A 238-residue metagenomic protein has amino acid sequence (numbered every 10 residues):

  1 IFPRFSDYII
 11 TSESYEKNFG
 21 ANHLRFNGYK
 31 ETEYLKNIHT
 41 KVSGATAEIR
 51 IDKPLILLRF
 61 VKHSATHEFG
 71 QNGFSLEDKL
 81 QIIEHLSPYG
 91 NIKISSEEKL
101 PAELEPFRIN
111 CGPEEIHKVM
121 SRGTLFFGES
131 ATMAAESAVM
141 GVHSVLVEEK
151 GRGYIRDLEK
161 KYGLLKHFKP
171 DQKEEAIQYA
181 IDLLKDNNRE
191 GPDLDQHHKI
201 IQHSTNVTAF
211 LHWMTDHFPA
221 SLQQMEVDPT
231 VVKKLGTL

Functional and structural regions predicted by a protein language model:
P3-G73: A nucleotide-sugar donor-handling region in carbohydrate enzymes
Y8-I10, I92, F126-F127, H143-S144 (+1 more regions): Short, well-ordered beta-strand core segments
L24-N27, R108-G112, L165-A176: Short acidic-hydrophobic, aromatic-tinged amphipathic segments that line or gate anion-handling sites
L58-H63, L80-G112: Catalytic donor nucleotide-activated moiety binding site of glycosyltransferases and closely related
E98-M133: Donor nucleotide-activated moiety binding/catalytic core segment of transferases that use nucleotide-activated donors
M133-A134, L146: Short glycine/serine-rich donor-binding loops of glycosyltransferases
V139-P192: Catalytic binding pocket for nucleotide-activated donors in carbohydrate/polymer assembly enzymes
N188-L238: C-terminal amphipathic helix plus adjacent low-complexity, charged tail appended to glycosyltransferase catalytic
